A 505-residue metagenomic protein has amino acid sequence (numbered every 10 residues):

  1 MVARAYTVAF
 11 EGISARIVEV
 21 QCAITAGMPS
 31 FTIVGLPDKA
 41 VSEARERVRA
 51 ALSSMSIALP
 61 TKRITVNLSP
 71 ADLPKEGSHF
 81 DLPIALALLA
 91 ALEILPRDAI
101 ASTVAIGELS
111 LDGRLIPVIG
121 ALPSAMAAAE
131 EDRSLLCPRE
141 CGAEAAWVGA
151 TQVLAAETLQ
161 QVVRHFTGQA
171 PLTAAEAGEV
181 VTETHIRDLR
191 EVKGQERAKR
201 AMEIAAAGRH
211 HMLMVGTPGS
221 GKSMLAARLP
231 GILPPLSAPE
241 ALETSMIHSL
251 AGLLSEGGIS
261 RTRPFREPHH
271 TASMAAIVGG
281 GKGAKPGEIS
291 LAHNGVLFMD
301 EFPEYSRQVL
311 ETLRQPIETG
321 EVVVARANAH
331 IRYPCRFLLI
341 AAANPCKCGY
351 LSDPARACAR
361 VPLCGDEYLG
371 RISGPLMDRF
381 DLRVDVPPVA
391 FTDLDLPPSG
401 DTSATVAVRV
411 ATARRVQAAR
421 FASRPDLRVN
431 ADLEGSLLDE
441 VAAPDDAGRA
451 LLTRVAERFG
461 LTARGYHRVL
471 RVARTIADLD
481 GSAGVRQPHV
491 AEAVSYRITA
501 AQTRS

Functional and structural regions predicted by a protein language model:
M1-L213, S220, M224, A325 (+2 more regions): Peripheral, non-AAA+ core regions of ATP-driven protein-machinery
V34-R45, A58-P60, N67-G77, G283-A284 (+1 more regions): Basic, amphipathic alpha-helical bundle interface domains used for macromolecular binding and assembly
L59-K62, A99-I100, E130, G149-A150 (+9 more regions): Short loop/turn elements that form and flank the Walker-type P-loop nucleotide-binding site in RecA-like NTPase cores
D112, M299-S306, G349: Catalytic P-loop NTPase motifs of RecA-like helicase/translocase cores
A201-E203, G258-P264, H269-L297, A329-H330: Conserved alpha-helical scaffold flanking the Walker A/P-loop in AAA+ ATPase domains
M214-G257, T319: Walker A/P-loop
E240-A275, G280-G281, P387, R428-S436 (+2 more regions): Conserved inter-motif catalytic segment of the P-loop NTP-binding fold
N294, D300-E301, T312: Walker B catalytic acidic pair
